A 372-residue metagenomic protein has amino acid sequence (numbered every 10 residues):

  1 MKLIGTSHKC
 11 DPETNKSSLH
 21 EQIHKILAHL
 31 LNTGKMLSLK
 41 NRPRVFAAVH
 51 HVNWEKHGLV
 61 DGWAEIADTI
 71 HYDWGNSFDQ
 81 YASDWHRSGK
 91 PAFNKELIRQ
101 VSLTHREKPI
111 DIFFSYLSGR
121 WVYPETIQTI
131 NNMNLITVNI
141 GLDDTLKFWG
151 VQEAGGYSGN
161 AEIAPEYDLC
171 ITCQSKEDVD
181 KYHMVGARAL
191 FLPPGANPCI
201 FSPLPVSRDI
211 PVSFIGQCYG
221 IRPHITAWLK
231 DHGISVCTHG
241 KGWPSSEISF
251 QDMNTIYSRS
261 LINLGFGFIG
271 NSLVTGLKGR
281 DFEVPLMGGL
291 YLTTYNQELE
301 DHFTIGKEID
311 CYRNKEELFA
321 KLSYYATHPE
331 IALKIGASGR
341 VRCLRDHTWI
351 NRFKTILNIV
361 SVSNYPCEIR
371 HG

Functional and structural regions predicted by a protein language model:
K2-K108, S115-T126, K147-I305, D310 (+2 more regions): Nucleotide-sugar donor-binding catalytic core of glycosyltransferases
I130-K147: Active-site proximal beta-strand in glycosyltransferases
I262, Y324, N358-V362: Residues within well-ordered alpha-helical secondary structure of globular protein domains
I309-K315, Y325-P329: Conserved acidic donor-binding segment of nucleotide-sugar-dependent glycosyltransferases
K321: Short amphipathic alpha-helices within nucleic acid-binding modules
A326-N358: A charged, aromatic-enriched C-terminal amphipathic alpha-helix characteristic of glycosyltransferases across folds
V360-H371: Generic C-terminal helix-cap and adjacent flexible tail
